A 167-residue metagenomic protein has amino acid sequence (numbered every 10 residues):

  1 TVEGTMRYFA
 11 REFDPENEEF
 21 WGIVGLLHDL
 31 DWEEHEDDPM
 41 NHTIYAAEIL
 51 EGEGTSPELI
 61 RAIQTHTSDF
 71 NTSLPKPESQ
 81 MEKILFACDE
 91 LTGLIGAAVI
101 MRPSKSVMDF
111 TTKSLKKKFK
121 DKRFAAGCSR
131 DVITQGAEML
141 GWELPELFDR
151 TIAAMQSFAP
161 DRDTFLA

Functional and structural regions predicted by a protein language model:
T1-F13, L27, S79-A167: Divalent metal-dependent phosphate-bond-processing catalytic cores, especially two-metal-ion Mg2+/Mn2+ enzymes that act
E16-K122: Divalent metal-dependent catalytic cores for phosphoryl transfer on phosphate-bearing substrates
